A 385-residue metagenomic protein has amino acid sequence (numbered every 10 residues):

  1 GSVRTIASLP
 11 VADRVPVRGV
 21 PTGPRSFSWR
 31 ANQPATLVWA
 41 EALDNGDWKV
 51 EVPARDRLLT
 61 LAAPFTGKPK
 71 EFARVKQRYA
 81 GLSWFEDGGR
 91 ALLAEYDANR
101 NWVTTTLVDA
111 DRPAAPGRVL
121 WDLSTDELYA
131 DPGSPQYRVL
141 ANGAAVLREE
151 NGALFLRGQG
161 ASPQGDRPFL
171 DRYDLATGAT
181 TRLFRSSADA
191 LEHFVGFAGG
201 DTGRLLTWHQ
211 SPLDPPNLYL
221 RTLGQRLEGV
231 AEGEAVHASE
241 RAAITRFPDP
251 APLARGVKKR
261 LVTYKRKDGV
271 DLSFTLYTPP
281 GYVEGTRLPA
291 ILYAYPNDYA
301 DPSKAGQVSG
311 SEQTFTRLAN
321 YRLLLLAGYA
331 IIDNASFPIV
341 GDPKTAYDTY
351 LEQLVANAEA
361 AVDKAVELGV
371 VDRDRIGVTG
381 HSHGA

Functional and structural regions predicted by a protein language model:
G1-G256, D271, Q307: Beta-propeller folds
S83, G88, A94, E192-A385: Serine-hydrolase catalytic core recognition
